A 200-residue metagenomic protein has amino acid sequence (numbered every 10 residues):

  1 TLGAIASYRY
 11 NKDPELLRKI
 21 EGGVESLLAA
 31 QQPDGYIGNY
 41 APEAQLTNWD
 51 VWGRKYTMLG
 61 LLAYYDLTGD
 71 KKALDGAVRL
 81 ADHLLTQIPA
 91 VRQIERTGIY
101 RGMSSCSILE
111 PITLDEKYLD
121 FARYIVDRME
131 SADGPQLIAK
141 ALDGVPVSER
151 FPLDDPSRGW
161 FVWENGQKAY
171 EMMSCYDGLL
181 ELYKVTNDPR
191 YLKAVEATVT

Functional and structural regions predicted by a protein language model:
T1-T200: Glycan-recognition and catalytic cores of secretory/periplasmic carbohydrate-active enzymes
